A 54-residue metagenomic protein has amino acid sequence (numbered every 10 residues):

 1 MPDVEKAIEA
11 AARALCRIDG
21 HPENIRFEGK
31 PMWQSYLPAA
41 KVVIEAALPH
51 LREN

Functional and structural regions predicted by a protein language model:
P2-I25, A46-N54: Amphipathic alpha-helical oligomerization segments
R26-L48: Amphipathic alpha-helical segments that form the core helices of the histone-fold
